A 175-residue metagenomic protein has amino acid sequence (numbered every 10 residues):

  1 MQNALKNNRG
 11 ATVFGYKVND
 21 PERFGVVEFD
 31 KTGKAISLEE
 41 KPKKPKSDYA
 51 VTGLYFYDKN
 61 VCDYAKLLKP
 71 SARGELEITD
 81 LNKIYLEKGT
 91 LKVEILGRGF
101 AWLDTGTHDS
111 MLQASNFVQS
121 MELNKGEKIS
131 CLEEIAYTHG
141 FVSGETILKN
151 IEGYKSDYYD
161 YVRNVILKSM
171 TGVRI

Functional and structural regions predicted by a protein language model:
M1-I175: Unchanged
